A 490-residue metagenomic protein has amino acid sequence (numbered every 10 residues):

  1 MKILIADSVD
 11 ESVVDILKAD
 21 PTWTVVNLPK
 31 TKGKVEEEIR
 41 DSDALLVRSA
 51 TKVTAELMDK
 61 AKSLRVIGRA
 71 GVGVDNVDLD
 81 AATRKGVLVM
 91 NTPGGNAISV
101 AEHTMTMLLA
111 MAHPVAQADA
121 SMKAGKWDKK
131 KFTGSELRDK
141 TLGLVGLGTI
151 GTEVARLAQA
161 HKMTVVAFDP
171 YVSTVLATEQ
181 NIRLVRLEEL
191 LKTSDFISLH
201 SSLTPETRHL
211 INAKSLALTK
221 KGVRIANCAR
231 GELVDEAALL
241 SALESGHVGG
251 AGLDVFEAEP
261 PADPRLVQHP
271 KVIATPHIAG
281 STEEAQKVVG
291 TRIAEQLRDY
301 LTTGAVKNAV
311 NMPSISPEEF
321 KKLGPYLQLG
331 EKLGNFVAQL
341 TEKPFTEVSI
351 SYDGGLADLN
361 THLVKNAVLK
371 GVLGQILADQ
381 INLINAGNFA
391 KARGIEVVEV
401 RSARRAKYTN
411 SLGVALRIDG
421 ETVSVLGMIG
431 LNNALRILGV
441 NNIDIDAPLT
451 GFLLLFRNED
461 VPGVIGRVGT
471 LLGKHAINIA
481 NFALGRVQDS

Functional and structural regions predicted by a protein language model:
M1-M90, N212-K214: An N-terminal-biased, well-structured beta-alpha scaffold segment characteristic of Rossmann-like dinucleotide-binding
N27-P29, R48, A70-G71, G86-I98 (+4 more regions): Short beta->alpha connector loops at strand-helix junctions that form conserved, small/polar/Pro-enriched
T51-M58, P170-R265: Rossmann-like adenosine-cofactor binding region
L64, R138-T141, A213, G222: Phosphate-coordination loops involved in phosphoryl transfer and adenosine-cofactor binding
K85, P93-T141, T149, E153-A160 (+1 more regions): Phosphate-binding beta-alpha-beta segment of Rossmann-like dinucleotide-binding domains, i.e., the NAD(P)
V89-M90, G222-L340, A357: Rossmann-like dinucleotide-binding domain for NAD(H)/NADP(H)
A101-A120, K140, Q159-M163, T291-A305 (+1 more regions): Oxidoreductase and adenylate-handling cofactor-binding alpha/beta cores
P313-S490: A conserved regulatory-domain signal marking ACT and ACT-like small-molecule sensing domains and adjacent regulatory
